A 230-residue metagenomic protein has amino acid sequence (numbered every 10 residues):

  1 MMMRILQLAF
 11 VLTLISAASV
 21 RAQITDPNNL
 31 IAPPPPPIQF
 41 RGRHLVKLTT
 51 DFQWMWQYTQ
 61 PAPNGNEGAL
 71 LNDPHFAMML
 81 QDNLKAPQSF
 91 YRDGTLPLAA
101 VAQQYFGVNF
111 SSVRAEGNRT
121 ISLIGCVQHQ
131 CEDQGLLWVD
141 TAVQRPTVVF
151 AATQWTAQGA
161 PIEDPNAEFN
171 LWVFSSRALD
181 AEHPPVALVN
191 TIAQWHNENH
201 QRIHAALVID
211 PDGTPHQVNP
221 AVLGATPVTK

Functional and structural regions predicted by a protein language model:
M1-L8: Bacterial N-terminal signal peptides that target proteins for export
A9-A17: Bacterial N-terminal signal peptides
S19-A22: Sec/Tat signal peptide C-region and signal peptidase I cleavage site
I24-I121: N-terminal secretory signal peptides
T49-F52, A157-K230: C-terminal partner/receptor-binding element of secreted or periplasmic proteins
V113-E116, V139-Q144: A short, structured loop/turn motif at beta-sheet edges
S122-Q128, F150: Short beta-strand segments that buttress and anchor functional surface loops
Q130-L136: Short, surface-exposed coil-to-beta transition loops
